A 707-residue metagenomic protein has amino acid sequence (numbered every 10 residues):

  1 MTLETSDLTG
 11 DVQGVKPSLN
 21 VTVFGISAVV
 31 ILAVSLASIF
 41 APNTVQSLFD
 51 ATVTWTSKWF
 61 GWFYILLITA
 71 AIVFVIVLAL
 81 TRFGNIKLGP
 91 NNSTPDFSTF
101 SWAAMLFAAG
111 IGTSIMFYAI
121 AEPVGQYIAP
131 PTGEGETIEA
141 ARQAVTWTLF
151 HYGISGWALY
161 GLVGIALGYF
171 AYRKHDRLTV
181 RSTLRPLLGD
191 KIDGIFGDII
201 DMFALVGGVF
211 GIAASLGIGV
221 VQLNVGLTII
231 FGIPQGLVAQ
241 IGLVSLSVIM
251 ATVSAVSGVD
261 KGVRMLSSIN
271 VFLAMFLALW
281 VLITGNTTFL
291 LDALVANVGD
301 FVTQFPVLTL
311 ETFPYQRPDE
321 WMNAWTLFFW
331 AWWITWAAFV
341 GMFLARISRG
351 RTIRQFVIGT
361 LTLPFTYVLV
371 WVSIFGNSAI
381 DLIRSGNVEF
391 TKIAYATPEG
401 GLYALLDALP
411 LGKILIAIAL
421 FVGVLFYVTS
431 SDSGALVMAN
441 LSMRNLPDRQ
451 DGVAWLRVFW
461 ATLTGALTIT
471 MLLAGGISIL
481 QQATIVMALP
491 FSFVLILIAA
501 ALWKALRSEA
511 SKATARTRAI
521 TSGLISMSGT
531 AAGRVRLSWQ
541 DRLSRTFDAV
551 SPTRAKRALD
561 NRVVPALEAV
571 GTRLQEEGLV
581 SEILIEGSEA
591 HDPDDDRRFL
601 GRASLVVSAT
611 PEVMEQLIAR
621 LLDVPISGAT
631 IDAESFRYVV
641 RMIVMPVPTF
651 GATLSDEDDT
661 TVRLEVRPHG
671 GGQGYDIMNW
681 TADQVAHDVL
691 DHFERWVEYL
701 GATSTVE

Functional and structural regions predicted by a protein language model:
T2-A140, V256, L506, P593: N-terminal alpha-helical transmembrane segments of multi-pass membrane transport and channel/translocase proteins
E4-S18, R177-I195, G219-G242, F272-L277 (+3 more regions): Helix-loop-helix connectors at the membrane interface of multi-pass transporters/channels
T5-G14, S47-V53, L80-T99, V124-W147 (+6 more regions): Flexible loop linkers connecting adjacent transmembrane helices in multi-pass alpha-helical membrane transporters
G10-K16, A41-T56, V75-D96, A144-H151 (+8 more regions): Membrane-water interface regions at transmembrane-helix termini and the short interhelical loops of multi-pass membrane
Q13-T22, S57-G61, N91-A109, V145-I154 (+5 more regions): Transmembrane-helix boundary/entry motifs in multi-pass membrane transporters
G14-G25, V29-I39, I72-V77, I111-M116 (+6 more regions): Helix-loop-helix module between adjacent transmembrane segments
K16-I31, G189-D198, I233-T252, V256 (+4 more regions): Loop-to-transmembrane helix boundary motifs in multi-pass membrane proteins
Y118-P130, V281-Q304, F365-A396: Extracellular/periplasmic helix-exit of transmembrane alpha-helices
